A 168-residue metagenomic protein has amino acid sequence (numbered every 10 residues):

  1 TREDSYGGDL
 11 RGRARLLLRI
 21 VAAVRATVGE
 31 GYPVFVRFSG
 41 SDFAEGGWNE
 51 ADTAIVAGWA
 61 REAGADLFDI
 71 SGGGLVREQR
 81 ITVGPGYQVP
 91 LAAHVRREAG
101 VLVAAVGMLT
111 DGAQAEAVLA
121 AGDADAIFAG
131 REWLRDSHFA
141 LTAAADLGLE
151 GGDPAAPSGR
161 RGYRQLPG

Functional and structural regions predicted by a protein language model:
T1-G168: Flavin-dependent oxidoreductase catalytic cores
